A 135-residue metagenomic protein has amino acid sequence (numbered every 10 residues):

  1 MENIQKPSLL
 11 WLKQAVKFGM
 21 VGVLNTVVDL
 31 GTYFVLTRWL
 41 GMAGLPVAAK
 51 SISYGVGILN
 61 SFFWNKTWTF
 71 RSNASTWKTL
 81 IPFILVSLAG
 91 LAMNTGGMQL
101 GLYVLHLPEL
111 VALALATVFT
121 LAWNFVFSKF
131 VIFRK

Functional and structural regions predicted by a protein language model:
M1-K135: Alpha-helical membrane-protein topology signature
